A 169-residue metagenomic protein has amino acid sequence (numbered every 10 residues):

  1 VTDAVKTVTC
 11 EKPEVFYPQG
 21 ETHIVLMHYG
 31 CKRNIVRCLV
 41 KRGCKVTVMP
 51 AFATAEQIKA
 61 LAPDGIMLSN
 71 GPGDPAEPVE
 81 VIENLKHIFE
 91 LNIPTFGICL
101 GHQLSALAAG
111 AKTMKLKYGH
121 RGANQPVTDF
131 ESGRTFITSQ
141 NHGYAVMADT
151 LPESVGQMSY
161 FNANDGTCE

Functional and structural regions predicted by a protein language model:
V1-A62, P75: RNA-binding accessory domains that recognize and position tRNA/RNA substrates
V5, I24, N124, T135 (+1 more regions): A residue-level signal for beta-strand positions that form part of recognition/binding surfaces within mature
V15, I58, Q125-P126, T167-E169: Short, solvent-exposed polar/charged micro-motifs at secondary-structure junctions
R42, L91-N92, S154: Structured helix-beta-strand junction loops
M49-A51, L116, N141, F161: Conserved beta-strand termini and adjacent loop/short-helix elements that scaffold enzyme active sites in alpha/beta
A60, G65, N70-A148: Cysteine-nucleophile active-site neighborhood
R134-E169: Catalytic beta-strand/loop cores that center a nucleophilic Ser/Cys/Thr and support acyl-enzyme chemistry
